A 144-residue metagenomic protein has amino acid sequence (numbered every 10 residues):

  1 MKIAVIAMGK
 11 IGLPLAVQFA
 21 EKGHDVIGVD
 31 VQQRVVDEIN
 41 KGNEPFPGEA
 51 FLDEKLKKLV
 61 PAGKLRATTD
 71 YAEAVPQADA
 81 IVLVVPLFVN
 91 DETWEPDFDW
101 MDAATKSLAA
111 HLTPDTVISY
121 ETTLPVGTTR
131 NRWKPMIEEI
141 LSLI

Functional and structural regions predicted by a protein language model:
M1, H24, Q77, P114-D115: Short coil/turn connectors at secondary-structure junctions
M1-P45: NAD(P)+-binding Rossmann beta1-loop-alpha1 motif at the extreme N-terminus of oxidoreductases
A4, I27, R66, V117-S119: A structural signal for isolated positions on well-ordered beta-strands in alpha/beta enzyme cores
L13, V85-L87, L124: Hydrophobic alpha-helix-in-membranes signature
V17, E21, A72-P76, D99-D102 (+1 more regions): Amphipathic, non-transmembrane alpha-helical secondary structure
D25, V31-D79, L87-E95, M136-L143: Conserved N-terminal Rossmann-fold NAD(P) cofactor-binding segment
I81-L83, Y120: Redox-cofactor binding/interface segments in oxidoreductases and associated redox assembly factors
V89-I144: Rossmann-like NAD(P)(H) cofactor-binding subdomain of soluble oxidoreductases
